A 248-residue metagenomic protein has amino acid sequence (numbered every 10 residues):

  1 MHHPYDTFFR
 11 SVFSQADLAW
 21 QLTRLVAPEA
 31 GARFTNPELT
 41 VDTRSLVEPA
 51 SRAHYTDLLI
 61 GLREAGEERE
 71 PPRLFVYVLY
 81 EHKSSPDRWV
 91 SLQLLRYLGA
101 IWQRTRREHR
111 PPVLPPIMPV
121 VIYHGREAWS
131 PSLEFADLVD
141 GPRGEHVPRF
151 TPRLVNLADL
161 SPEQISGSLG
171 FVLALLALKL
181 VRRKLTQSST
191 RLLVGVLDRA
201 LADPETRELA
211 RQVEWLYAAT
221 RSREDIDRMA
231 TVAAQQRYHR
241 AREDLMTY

Functional and structural regions predicted by a protein language model:
M1-V172, R240, T247: Accessory alpha/beta interaction modules
H3, E67-K83, L180-Y248: Short, charged alpha-helical interaction segments and adjacent helix-coil junctions
N156-D198: Acidic/Ser/Thr-rich, low-complexity mid-to-C-terminal regulatory regions of eukaryotic proteins
